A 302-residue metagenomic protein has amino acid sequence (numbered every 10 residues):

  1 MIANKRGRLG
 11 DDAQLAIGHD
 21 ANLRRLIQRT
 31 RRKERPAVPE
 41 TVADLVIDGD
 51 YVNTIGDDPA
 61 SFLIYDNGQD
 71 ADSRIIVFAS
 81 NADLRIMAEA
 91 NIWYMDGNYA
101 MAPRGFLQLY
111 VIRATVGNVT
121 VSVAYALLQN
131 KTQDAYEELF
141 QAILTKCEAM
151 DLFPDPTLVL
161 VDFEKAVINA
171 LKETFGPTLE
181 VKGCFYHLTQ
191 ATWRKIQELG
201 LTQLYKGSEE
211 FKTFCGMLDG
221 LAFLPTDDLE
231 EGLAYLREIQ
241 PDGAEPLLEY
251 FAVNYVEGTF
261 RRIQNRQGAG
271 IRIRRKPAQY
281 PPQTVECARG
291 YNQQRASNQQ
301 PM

Functional and structural regions predicted by a protein language model:
M1, I27, D96, I112 (+5 more regions): Mobile genetic element proteins and their domesticated derivatives, centered on retroelements and DNA transposons
I2-Y94, N98: Electropositive nucleic-acid engagement tracts
A37, R85, M101-P103, V119-S122 (+4 more regions): Eukaryotic short linear interaction motifs
F78-A82, Y94-A100, Q108-I112, I143-C147 (+2 more regions): Eukaryotic intrinsically disordered and solvent-exposed regulatory patches
R85-I86, I92, P103-A124, L128-Q129: Short conserved beta-strand segments at catalytic cores or DNA/RNA-binding microdomains of nucleic-acid binding
A100-P103, L128-Q133, G290-R295: Conserved, non-catalytic sequence blocks in retroelement Pol enzymes and Pol-derived host proteins
I112, Y125-L152: Active-site beta-loop-alpha junctions of metal-dependent nucleic acid enzymes, especially the RNase H-like/DDE
T145-M302: Extended amphipathic alpha-helical interaction segments
